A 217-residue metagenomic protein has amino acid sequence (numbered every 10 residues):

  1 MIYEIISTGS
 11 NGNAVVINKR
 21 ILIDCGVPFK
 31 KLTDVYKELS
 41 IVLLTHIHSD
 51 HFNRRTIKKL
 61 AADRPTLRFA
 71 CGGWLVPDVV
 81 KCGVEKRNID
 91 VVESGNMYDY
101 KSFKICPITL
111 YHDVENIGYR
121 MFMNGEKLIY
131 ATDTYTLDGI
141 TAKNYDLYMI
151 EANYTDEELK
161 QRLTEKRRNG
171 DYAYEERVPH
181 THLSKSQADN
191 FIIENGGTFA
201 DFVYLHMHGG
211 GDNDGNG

Functional and structural regions predicted by a protein language model:
M1-V35, I117-D133, L147: Conserved beta-strand hairpin/beta-sheet module of binuclear metal-dependent hydrolase folds, prominently
S7-T8, C25-V27, I47, W74 (+4 more regions): Active-site metal-binding loops of divalent metal-dependent hydrolases
A14-V15, N96-E151: Catalytic core of the metallo-beta-lactamase
K19, L39, R64, K86 (+2 more regions): Short, well-ordered alpha-helix to beta-strand connector turns
I21, S40-L43, F103, E126-L128 (+2 more regions): Structural motif
F29-C71: Active-site metal-binding motif and surrounding structural segment of the metallo-beta-lactamase
N53-V114: Glycine/small-residue-rich loop that forms an oxyanion/phosphate-binding "nest" at active or ligand-binding sites
T141-G217: Cap/insert and terminal regions of metallo-dependent hydrolase folds
